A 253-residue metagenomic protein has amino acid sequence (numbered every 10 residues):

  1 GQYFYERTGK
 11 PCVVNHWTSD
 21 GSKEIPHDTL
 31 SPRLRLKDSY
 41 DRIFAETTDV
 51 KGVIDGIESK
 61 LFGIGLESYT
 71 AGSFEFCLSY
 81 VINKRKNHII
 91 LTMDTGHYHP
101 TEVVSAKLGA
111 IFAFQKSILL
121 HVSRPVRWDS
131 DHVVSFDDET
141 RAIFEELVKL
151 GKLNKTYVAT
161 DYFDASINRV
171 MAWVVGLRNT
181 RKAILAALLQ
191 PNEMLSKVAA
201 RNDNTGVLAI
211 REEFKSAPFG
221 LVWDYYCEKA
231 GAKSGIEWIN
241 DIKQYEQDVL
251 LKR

Functional and structural regions predicted by a protein language model:
G1-I90, M194: Active-site acidic/histidine proton-transfer and metal-coordination neighborhood in alpha/beta enzyme cores
S19-K23, E58-I64, G96-P100, S123-R127 (+1 more regions): Active-site beta-loop-alpha junctions enriched in small/polar residues
F76-I89, F112-A113, N179-P191: Structural recognition of alpha->loop->beta junctions
M93, P100-S130, V158-Y162: A short alpha/beta connector and helix-capping loop motif
T101-A110, S130-T140, N168-R178: Histidine/acidic-residue-rich catalytic or RNA/ligand-binding cores of hydrolases and nuclease-related proteins
V122, L150-G151: Structured mid-domain segments that build the active-site/substrate or prosthetic-cofactor binding neighborhood
E139-K149, N179-I184: Acidic, Ser/Thr-rich peripheral helices and adjacent loops at domain boundaries
I167-R253: C-terminal extensions of enzymes
